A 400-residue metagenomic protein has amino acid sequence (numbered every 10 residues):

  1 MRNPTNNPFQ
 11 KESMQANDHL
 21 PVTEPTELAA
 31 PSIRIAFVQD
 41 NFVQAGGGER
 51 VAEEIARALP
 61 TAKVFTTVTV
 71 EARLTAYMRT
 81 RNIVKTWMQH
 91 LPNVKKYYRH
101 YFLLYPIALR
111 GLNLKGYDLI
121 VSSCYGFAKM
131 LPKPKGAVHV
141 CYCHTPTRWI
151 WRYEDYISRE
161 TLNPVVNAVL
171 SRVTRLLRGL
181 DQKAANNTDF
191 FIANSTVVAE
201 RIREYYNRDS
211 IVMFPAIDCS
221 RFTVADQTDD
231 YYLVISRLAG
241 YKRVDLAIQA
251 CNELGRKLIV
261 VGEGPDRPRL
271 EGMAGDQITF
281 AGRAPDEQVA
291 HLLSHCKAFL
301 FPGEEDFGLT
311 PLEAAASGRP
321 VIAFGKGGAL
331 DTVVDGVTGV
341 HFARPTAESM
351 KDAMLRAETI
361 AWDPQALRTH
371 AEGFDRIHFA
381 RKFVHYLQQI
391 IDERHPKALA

Functional and structural regions predicted by a protein language model:
A58-K129: Active-site donor-binding segments of glycosyltransferases and PAPS-dependent sulfotransferases
R159-F191, A199: Membrane-proximal helix-turn-helix segments that form the acceptor-binding/catalytic region of lipid-linked
C219-I259: Conserved donor-binding/catalytic core segment of Leloir-type glycosyltransferases
P268-A290: Nucleotide-activated donor-binding/catalytic signature segment of Leloir-type glycosyltransferases, i.e., the conserved
G282, D335-G336, V340-A347, M354-A361: Conserved acidic donor-binding segment of nucleotide-sugar-dependent glycosyltransferases
S294-D306, R319-P320: Acidic donor-binding loop of glycosyltransferase active sites
P320-F324, V333: Short hydrophobic beta-strand element within catalytic cores of glycosyltransferases and related nucleotide-activated
T359-P396: A charged, aromatic-enriched C-terminal amphipathic alpha-helix characteristic of glycosyltransferases across folds
